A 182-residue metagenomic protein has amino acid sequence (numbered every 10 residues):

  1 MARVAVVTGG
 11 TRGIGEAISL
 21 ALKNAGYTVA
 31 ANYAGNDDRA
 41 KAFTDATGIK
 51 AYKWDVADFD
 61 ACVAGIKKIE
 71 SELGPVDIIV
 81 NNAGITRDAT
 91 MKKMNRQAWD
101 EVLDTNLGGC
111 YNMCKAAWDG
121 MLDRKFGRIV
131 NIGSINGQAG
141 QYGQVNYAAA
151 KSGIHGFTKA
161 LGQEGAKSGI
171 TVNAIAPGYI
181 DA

Functional and structural regions predicted by a protein language model:
T11-R12: Conserved glycine-rich cofactor-binding loop
A25-A40: Conserved glycine-rich Rossmann-like NAD(P)H-binding loop of the short-chain dehydrogenase/reductase
T90-M91, N95-L103: Substrate-binding pocket helix/loop in short-chain dehydrogenase/reductase
K92, A139-V145, K167-S168: Active-site loop immediately N-terminal to the catalytic Tyr-X3-Lys motif of short-chain dehydrogenase/reductase
C114, A150, T158: Active-site helix of classical SDR
D119, Q163-E164: Alpha-helical segment proximal to the catalytic Tyr-Lys
S134: Residue(s) in the substrate-gating loop at a strand-loop-helix junction that position the organic substrate next
